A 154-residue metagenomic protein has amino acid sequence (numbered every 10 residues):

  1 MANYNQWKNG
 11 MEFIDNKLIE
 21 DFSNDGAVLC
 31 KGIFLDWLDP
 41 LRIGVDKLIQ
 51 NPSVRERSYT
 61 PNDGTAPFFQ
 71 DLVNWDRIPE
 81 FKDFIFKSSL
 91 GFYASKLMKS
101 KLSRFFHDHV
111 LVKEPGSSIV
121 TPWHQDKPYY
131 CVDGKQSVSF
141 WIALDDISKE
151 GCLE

Functional and structural regions predicted by a protein language model:
M1-D25, L29-W123, Y129-C131: Non-heme Fe(II)-dependent double-stranded beta-helix
F92, I119-E154: Catalytic core of non-heme Fe(II) oxygenases with the double-stranded beta-helix
